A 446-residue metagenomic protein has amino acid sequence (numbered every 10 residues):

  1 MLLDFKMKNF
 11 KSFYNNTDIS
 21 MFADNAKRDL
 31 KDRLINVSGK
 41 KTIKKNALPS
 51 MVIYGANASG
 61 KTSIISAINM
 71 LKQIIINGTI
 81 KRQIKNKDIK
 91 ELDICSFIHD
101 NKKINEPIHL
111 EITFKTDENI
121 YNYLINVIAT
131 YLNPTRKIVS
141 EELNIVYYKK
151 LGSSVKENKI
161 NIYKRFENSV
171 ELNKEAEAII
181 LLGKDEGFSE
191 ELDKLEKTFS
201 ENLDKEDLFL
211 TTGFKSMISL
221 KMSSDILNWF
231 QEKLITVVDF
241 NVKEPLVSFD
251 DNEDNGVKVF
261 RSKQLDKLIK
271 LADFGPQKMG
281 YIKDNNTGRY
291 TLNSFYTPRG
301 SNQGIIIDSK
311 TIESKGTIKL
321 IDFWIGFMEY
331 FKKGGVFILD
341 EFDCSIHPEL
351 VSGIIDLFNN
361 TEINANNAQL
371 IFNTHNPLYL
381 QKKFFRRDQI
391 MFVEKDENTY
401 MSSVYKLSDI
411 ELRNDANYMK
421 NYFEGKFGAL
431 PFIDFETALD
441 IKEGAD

Functional and structural regions predicted by a protein language model:
M1-T79, T291-F432: Switch/communication elements of ASCE P-loop NTPase nucleotide-binding domains
L3, L110-I112, Y123-I125, E141 (+1 more regions): Hydrophobic residues positioned within well-ordered beta-strands of beta-sheet architectures
K8, D239-I312, K426, F432-E443: Extended helical coiled-coil dimerization/tether regions that scaffold and oligomerize large DNA-maintenance assemblies
K11, A23, N57, F114-E118 (+3 more regions): Short, flexible loop/turn elements at secondary-structure junctions
L30-K41, S169-N202, W324, M328 (+1 more regions): Short, surface-exposed secondary-structure junctions/capping segments
V37-S38, K44-V52, A56, S66-T130: Conserved P-loop NTP-binding catalytic core
T62-I104, G187-F249, N360-L370, H375-Y379: An exposure/low-complexity boundary signal
N122-Y281: Electropositive, glycine-dotted interaction segments that contact anionic polymers or phosphate-rich ligands
